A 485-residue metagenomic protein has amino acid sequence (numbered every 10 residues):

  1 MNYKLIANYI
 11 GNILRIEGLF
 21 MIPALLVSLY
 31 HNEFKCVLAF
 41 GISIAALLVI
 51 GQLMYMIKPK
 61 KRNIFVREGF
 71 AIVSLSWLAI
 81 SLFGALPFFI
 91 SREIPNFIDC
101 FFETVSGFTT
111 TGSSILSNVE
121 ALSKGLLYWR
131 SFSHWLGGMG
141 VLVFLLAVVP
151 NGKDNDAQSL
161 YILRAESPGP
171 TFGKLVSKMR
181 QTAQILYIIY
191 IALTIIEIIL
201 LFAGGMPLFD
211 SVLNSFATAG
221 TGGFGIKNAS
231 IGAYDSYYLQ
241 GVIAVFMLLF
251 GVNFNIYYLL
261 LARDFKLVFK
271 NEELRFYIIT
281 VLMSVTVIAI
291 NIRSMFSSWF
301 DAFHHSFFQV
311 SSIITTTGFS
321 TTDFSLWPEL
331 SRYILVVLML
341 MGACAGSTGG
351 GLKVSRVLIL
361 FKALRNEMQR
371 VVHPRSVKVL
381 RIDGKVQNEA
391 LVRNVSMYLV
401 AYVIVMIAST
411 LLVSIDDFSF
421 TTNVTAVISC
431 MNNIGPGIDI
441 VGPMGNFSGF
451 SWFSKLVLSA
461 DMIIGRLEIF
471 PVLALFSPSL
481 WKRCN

Functional and structural regions predicted by a protein language model:
M1-N485: Membrane-proximal intracellular helices of multi-pass ion channels
